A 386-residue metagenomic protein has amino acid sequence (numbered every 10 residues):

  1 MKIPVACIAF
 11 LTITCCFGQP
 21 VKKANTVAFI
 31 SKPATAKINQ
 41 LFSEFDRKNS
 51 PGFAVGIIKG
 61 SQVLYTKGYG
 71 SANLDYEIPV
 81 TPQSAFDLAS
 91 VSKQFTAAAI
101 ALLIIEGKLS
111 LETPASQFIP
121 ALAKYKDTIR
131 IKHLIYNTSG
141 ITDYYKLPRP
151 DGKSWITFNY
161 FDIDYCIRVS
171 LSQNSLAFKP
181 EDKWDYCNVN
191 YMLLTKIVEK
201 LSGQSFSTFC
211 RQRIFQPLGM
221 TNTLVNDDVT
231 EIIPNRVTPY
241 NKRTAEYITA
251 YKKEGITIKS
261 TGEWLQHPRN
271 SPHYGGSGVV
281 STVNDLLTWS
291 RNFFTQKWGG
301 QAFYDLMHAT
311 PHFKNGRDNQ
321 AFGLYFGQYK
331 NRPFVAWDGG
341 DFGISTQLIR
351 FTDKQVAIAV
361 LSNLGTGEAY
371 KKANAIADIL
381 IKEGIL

Functional and structural regions predicted by a protein language model:
M1-A24: Bacterial Sec-dependent N-terminal signal peptides
P20-A34, R317: Short, compositionally biased leader-like segments
F29-F86, S110, Q173-S175, E383: Short, conserved catalytic-motif segment at the N-terminal edge
P33, K37-L41, S90, F95 (+12 more regions): Extracytoplasmic/secreted proteins, especially bacterial periplasmic and envelope-associated proteins
K48-A54, D75-H133, F178-V189, Y274 (+1 more regions): Short active-site loop at a secondary-structure junction that contains or immediately precedes the catalytic residue(s)
D127-G340: Short, surface-exposed loop or secondary-structure junction motifs that flank catalytic or metal-binding residues
A336-W337, S345-L364: Short, well-ordered beta-strand elements
V360, L364-L386: Short, gly/Ser/Thr-rich active-site loops of penicillin-recognizing serine hydrolases
